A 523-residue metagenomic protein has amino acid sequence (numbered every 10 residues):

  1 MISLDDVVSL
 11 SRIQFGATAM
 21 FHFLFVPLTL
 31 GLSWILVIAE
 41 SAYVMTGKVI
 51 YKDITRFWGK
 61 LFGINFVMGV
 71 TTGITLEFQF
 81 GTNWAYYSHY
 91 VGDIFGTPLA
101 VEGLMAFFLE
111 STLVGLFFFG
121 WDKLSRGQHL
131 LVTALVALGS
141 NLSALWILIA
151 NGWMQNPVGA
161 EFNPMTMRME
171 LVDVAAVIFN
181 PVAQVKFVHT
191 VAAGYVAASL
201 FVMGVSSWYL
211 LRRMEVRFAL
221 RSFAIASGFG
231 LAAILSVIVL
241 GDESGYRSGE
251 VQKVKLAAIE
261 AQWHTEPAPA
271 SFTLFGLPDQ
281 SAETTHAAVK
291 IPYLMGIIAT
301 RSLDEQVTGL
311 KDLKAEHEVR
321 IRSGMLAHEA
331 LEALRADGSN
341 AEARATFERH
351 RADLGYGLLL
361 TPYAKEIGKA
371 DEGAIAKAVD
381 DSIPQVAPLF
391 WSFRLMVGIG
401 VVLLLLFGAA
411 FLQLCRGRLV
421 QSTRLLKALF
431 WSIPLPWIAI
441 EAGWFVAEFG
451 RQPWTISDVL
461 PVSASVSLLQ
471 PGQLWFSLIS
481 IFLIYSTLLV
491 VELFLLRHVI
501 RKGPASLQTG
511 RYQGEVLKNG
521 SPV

Functional and structural regions predicted by a protein language model:
M1-M20, G47-I54, F78-A100, G152-V188 (+6 more regions): Membrane-interface interhelical loops and short amphipathic "cap" helices that link adjacent transmembrane segments
I2-T46, D53-F57, N65-G69, P522: N-terminal signal-anchor module of multipass membrane proteins
T46-I64, Y90-G96, A100, G120-L138 (+2 more regions): Membrane-interfacial loop-to-helix junctions in multi-pass inner-membrane proteins
G63-T72, A134-M154, G230-G241, E348 (+1 more regions): Hydrophobic alpha-helical membrane-insertion segments
N65-L135, G152, F449-Q452: Membrane-interface helix-loop-helix modules in multi-pass inner-membrane proteins
G115-K123, Q128-A134, L145-M154, I178-K255: Internal alpha-helical transmembrane segments
A150, A232-E332: Aromatic-rich transmembrane-lumenal/periplasmic boundary elements in polytopic membrane proteins
D381-W444, W475-I500: C-terminal substrate/ligand-recognition segments
